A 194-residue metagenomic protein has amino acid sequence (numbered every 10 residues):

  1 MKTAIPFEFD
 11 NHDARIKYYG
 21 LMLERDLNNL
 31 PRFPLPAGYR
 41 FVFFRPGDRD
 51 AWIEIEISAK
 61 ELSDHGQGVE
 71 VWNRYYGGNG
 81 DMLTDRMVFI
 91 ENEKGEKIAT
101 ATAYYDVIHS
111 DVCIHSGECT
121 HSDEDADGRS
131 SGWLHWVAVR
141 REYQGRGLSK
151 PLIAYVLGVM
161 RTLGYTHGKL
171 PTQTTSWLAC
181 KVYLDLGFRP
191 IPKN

Functional and structural regions predicted by a protein language model:
M1-A37, R45: Acyl-donor-binding surface of acyltransferase catalytic domains
D13-A14, L184-K193: Conserved acetyl-CoA-binding loop of GNAT-fold acetyltransferases
R40-W52: A short beta-loop-alpha structural element at the N-terminal edge of CoA-dependent acyl/N-acetyltransferase catalytic
F44, V137-V139, T172: Hydrophobic adenine-recognition pocket in adenosine-nucleotide-binding enzymes
I57-D111, H115, H121-A138: A conserved beta-strand-loop-helix scaffold within acyl/acetyltransferase catalytic domains
W136-V139, G145-T162, K181-D185: Conserved acetyl-CoA-binding loop-helix of GNAT-fold acetyltransferases
M160-T172: Conserved GNAT acetyl-CoA-binding A-motif
L170-C180: Conserved beta-strand-loop-alpha-helix junction that forms the acyl-donor binding cleft
